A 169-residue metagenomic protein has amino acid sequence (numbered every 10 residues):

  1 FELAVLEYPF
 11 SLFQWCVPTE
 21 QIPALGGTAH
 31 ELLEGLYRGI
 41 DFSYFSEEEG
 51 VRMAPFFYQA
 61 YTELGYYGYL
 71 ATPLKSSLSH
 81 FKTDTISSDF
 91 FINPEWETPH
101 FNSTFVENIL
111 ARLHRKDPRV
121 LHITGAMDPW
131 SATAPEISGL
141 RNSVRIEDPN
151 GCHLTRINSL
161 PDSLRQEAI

Functional and structural regions predicted by a protein language model:
F1-F101: Alpha/beta-hydrolase fold active-site neighborhood
R52-A54, L113-K116, I137-L140: Extracellular/periplasmic catalytic domains that process cell-envelope and extracellular macromolecules
G68, P129-S131, H153-T155: Flexible loop/turn segments at secondary-structure boundaries
A71-T72, T124, P129-A134: Conserved alpha/beta-hydrolase "acid-adjacent" motif
W96-R112: Active-site nucleophile elbow and catalytic-triad environment of alpha/beta-hydrolase enzymes
K116, H122-T124: Short beta-strand/loop motif that positions the catalytic acidic residue of the alpha/beta-hydrolase fold
P135-L154: Short glycine/proline-rich, acidic loop/turn segments that cap or connect secondary-structure elements
D148-I169: Catalytic active-site module of serine/aspartate enzymes centered on a nucleophile-bearing elbow/loop
